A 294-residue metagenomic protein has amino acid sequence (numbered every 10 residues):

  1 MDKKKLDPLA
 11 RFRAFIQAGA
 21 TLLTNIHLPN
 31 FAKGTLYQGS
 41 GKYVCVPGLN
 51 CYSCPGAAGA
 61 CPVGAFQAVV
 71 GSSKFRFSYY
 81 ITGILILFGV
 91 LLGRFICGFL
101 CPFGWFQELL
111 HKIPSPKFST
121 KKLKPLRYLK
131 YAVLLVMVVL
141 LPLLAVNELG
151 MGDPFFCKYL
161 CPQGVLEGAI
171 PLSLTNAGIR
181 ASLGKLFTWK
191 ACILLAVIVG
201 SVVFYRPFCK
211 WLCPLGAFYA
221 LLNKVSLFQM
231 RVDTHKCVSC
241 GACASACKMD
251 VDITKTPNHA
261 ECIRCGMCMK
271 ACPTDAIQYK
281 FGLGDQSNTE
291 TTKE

Functional and structural regions predicted by a protein language model:
M1-T254, A260-E294: Non-ligating segments of multi-cofactor redox enzymes
